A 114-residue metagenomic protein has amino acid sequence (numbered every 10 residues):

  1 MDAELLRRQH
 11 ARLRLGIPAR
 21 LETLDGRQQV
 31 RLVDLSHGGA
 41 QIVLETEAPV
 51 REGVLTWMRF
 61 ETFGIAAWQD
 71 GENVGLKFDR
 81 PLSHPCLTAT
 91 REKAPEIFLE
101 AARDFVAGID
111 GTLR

Functional and structural regions predicted by a protein language model:
M1-R114: Structured alpha-helical
